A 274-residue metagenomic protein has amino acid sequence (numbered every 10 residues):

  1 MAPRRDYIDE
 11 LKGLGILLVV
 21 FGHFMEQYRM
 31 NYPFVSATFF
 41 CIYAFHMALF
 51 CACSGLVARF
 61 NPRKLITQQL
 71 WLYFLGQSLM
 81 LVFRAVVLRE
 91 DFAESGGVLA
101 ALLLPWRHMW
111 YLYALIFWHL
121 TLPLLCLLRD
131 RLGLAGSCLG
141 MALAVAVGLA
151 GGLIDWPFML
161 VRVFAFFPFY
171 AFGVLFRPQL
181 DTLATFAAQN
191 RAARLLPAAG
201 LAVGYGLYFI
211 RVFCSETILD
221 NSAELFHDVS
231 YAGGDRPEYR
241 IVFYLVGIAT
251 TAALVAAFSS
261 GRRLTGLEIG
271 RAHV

Functional and structural regions predicted by a protein language model:
M1-H273: Alpha-helical transmembrane segments and their immediate juxtamembrane cytosolic regions
